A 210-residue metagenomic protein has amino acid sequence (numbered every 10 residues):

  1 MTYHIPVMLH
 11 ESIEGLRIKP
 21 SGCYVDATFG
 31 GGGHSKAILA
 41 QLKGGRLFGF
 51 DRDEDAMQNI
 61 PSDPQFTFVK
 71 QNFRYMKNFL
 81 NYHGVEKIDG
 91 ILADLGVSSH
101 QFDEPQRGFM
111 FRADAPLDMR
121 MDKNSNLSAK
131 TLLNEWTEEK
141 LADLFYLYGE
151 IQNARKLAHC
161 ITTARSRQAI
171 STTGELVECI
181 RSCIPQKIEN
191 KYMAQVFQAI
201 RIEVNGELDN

Functional and structural regions predicted by a protein language model:
M1-N210: S-adenosyl-L-methionine-dependent methyltransferase catalytic core, i.e., the SAM/SAH-binding region
